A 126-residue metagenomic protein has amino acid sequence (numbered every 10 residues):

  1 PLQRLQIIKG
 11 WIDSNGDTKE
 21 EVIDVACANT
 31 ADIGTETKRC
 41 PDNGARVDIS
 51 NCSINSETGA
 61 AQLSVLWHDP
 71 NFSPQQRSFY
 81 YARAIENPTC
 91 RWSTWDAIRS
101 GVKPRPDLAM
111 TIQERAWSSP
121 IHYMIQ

Functional and structural regions predicted by a protein language model:
P1-Q126: C-terminal functional module detector
